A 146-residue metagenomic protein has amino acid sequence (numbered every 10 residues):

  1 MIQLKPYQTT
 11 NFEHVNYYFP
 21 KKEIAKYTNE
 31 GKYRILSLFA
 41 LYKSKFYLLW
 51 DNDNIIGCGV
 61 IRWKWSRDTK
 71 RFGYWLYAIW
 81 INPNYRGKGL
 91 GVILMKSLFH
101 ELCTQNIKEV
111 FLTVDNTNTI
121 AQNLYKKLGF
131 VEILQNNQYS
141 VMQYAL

Functional and structural regions predicted by a protein language model:
I2-F72, L76-Y77, N82, E101: Acetyl-CoA-dependent GNAT
A78, E109-F111, V141: One-face residue pattern on beta-strands with alternating periodicity enriched for small/polar residues
I81, G87-H100, N123-K127: Conserved acetyl-CoA-binding loop-helix of GNAT-fold acetyltransferases
V92, N116-S140: Conserved active-site alpha-helix within GNAT-family acetyltransferase domains
L102-T113: Conserved GNAT acetyl-CoA-binding A-motif
Q143-L146: Short beta-strand-to-coil "C-cap" segments at the C-terminal boundary of structured domains/repeats, marking
